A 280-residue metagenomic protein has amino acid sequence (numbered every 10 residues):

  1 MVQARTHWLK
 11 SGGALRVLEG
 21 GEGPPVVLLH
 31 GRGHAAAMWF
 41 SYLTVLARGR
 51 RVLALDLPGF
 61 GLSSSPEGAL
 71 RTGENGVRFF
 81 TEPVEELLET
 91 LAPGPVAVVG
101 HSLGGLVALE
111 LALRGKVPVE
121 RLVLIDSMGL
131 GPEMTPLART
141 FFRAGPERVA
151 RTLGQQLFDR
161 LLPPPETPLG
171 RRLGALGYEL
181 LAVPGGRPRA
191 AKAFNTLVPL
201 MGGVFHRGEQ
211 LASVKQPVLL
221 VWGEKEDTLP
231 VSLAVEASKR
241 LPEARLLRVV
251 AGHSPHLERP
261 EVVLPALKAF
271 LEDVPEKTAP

Functional and structural regions predicted by a protein language model:
G13-S65: Conserved HGGG/HGGXW glycine-rich cap/lid loop of the alpha/beta-hydrolase fold
L18, A54-V99, L103: Active-site loop/oxyanion-hole signature of alpha/beta-hydrolase fold enzymes
L113, R121-T152: Flexible "cap/lid" loop of the alpha/beta hydrolase fold
E133-M134, T152-S213: Conserved alpha/beta-hydrolase catalytic His-Asp/Glu region
R207, P230-K239: Short alpha-helix in the alpha/beta-hydrolase fold that links the catalytic acid
V214, L220-W222: Short beta-strand/loop motif that positions the catalytic acidic residue of the alpha/beta-hydrolase fold
K225-L229: Acidic catalytic loop of the alpha/beta-hydrolase fold
G252-L264: Catalytic histidine-centered segment of alpha/beta-hydrolase-like enzymes
